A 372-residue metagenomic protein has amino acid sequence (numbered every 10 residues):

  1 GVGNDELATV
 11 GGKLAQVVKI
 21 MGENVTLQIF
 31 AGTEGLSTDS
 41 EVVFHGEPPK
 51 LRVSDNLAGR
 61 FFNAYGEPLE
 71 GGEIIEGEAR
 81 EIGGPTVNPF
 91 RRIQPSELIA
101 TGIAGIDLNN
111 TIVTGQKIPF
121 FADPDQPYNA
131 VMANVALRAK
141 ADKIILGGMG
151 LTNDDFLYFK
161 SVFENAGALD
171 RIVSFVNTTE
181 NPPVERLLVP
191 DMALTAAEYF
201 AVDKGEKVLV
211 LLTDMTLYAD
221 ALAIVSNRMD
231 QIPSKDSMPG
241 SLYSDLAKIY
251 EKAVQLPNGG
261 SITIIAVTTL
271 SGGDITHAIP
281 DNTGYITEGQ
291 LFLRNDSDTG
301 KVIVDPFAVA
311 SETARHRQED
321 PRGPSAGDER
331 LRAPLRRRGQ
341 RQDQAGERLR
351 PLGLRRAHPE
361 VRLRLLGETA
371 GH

Functional and structural regions predicted by a protein language model:
G1-T101: Acidic-enriched and Gly/Ser
G102-D107: Short, charged beta->alpha transition segments
L108-G371: P-loop NTPase catalytic core
